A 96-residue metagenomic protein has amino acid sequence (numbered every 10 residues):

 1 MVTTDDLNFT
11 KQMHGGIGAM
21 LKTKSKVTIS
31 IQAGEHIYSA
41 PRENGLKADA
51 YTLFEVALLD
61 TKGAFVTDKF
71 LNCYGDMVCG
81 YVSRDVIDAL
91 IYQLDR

Functional and structural regions predicted by a protein language model:
M1-R96: Catalytic phosphate/metal-binding cores of nucleic-acid and nucleotide-processing enzymes, i.e., regions that mediate
